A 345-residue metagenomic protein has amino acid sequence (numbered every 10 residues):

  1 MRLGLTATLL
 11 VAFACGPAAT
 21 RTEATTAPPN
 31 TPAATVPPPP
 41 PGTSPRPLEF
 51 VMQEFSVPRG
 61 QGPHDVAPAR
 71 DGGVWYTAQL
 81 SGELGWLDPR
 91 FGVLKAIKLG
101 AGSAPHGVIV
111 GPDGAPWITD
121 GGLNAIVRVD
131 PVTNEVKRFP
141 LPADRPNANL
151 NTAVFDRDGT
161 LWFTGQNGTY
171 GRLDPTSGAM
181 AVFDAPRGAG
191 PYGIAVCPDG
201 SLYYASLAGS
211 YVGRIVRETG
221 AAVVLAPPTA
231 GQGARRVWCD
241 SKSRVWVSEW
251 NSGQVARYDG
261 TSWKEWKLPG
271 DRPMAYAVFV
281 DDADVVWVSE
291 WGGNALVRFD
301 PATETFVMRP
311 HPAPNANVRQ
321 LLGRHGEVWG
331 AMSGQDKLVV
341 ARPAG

Functional and structural regions predicted by a protein language model:
G16-A19: Bacterial signal peptide processing site
P39-Q61: A short helix->beta-strand "capping" segment at the edge of beta-propeller domains
Q53-S56, V93-K98, E135-P142, A179-D184 (+3 more regions): A short beta-strand motif characteristic of beta-propeller blades
F55-E83: Beta-strand-rich domains and repeat architectures in extracellular enzymes and scaffolds, especially beta-propellers
R59-R70, A101-D113, D144-D158, R187-D199 (+3 more regions): Beta-rich, blade/repeat-based domains predominating in secreted/periplasmic proteins but also intracellular
W75-L80, P116-L123, L161-N167, L202-A208 (+3 more regions): Conserved beta-strand positions in repeat-built beta-propeller and related beta-rich domains
D88-G92, D130-N134, D174-G178, V216-G220 (+3 more regions): Short loop/turn segments that connect beta-strands within beta-propeller blades
N315-G345: Blade-level signature of beta-propeller repeat domains, shared across WD40, Kelch, NHL, RCC1 and BNR/Asp-box propellers
